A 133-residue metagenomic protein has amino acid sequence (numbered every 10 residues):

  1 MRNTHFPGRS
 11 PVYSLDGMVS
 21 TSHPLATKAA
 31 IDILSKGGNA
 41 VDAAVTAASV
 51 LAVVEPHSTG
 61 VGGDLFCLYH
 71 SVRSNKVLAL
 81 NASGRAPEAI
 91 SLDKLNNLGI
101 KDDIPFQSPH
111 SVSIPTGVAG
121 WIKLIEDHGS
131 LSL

Functional and structural regions predicted by a protein language model:
M1-K28, D32, A40-L133: Noncatalytic scaffold domains of N-terminal-nucleophile
